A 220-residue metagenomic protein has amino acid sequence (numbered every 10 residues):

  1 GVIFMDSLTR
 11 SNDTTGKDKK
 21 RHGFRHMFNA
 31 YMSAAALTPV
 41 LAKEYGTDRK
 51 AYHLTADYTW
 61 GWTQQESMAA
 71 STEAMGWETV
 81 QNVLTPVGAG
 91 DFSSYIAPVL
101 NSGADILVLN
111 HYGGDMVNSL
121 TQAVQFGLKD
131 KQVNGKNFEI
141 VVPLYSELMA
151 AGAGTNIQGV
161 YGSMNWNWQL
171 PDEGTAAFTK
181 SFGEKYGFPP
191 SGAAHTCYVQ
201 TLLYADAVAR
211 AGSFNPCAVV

Functional and structural regions predicted by a protein language model:
G1, A97, A104-G127, Q200: Hydrophobic alpha-helical
G1-N82, K131, K136-Y161: Extracytoplasmic ligand/sensor domains, especially the bilobed periplasmic-binding protein
K20, A123-Y198, A209-G212: Extracellular/periplasmic periplasmic-binding protein-like sensory domains
S33, Q64, Y112-D115, T196-Q200: Catalytic-loop motifs flanking and including active-site residues across diverse enzymes
S33-A36, W62, T85-P98, E173-G174: Structural motif
A42-E44, D91-G103, Q125: Short, well-structured alpha-helical segments in soluble
F92, M116-V117, S146-A150: Short, well-ordered alpha-helical microsegments
L203-V220: Extracellular/periplasmic bilobal clamshell ligand-binding domains
